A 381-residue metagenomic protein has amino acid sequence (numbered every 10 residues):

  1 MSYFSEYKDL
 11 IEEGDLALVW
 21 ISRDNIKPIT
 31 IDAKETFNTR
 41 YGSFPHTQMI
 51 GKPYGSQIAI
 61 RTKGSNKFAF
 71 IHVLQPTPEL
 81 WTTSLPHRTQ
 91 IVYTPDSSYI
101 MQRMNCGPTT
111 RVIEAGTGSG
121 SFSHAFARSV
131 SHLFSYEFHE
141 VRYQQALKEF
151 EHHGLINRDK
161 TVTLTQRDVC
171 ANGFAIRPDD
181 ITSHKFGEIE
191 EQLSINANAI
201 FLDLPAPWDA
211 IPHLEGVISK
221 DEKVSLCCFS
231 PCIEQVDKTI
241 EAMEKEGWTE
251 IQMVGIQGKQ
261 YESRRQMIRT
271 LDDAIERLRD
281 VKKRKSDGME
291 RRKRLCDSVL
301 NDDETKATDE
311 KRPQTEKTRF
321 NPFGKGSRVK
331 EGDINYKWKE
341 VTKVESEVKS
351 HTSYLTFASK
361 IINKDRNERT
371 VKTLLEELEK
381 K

Functional and structural regions predicted by a protein language model:
M1-P78: N-terminal auxiliary segments of SAM/dcSAM-dependent transferases
S2, H213-K283, G288, L300 (+4 more regions): C-terminal substrate-binding/active-site "lid" region of AdoMet-derived donor-dependent transferases
Y3-L10, S84-S98: Conserved SAM-binding loop and adjacent beta-strand
E6-E13, L18-I29, G51-Q57, T83-S84 (+2 more regions): C-terminal lobe and adjacent flexible extensions of AdoMet/dcAdoMet transferase-like proteins
G107-G118, I200: Conserved class I S-adenosyl-L-methionine
S119-S131, E215-G216: Conserved SAM-binding loop of SAM-dependent methyltransferases across substrates and taxa, primarily the Class I
H132-E137, C228: Conserved SAM-binding motif I beta-strand of class I
Y136-W208, R264-R265: S-adenosyl-L-methionine
